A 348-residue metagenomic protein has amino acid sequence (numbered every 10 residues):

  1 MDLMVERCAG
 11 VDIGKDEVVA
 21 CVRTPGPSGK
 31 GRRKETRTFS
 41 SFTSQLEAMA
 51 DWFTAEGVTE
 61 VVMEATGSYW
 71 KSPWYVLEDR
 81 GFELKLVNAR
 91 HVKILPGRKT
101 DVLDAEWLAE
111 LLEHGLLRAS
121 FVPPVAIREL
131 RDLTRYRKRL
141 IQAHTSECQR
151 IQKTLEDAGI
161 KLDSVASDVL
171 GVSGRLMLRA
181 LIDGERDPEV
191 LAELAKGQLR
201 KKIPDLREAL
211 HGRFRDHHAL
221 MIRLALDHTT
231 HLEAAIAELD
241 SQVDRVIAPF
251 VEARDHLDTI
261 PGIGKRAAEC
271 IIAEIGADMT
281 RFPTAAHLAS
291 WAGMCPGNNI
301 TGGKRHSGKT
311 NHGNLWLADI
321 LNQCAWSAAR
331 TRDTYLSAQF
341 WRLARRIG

Functional and structural regions predicted by a protein language model:
M1-G348: A detector of single, family-specific signature residues that are central to catalytic or substrate-handling motifs
